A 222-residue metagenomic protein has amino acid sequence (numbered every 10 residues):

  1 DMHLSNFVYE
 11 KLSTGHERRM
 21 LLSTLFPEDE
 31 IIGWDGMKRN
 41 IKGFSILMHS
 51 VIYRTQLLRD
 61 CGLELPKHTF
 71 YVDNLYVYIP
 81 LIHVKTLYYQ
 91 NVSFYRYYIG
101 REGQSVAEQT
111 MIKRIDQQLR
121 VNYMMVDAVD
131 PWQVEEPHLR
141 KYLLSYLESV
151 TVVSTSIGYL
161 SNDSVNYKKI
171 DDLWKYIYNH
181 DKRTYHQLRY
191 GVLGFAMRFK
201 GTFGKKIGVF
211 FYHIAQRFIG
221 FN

Functional and structural regions predicted by a protein language model:
D1-Q90, Y95, I99-M111: Donor-binding/catalytic cores of nucleotide-activated saccharide and glycerol-phosphate transferases/polymerases
L57, E135-L139, S161: Short acidic, glycine/proline-enriched loop segments that cap or flank alpha-helices
L65-K67, Q133-P137: Short helix-to-loop capping/linker segments positioned immediately adjacent to catalytic or ligand/cofactor-binding
V92-R101, A107-V134, V153, I157-K182: Catalytic core of nucleotide-sugar-dependent glycosyltransferases
D116, R120, H138-Y146: Residues within HEAT/ARM-like alpha-solenoid scaffolds
Y142-I157: Amphipathic alpha-helical repeat scaffolds of TPR domains
L160-N222: Membrane-interface aromatic/basic loop that binds lipid-linked glycans or pyrophosphate carriers, typified by
